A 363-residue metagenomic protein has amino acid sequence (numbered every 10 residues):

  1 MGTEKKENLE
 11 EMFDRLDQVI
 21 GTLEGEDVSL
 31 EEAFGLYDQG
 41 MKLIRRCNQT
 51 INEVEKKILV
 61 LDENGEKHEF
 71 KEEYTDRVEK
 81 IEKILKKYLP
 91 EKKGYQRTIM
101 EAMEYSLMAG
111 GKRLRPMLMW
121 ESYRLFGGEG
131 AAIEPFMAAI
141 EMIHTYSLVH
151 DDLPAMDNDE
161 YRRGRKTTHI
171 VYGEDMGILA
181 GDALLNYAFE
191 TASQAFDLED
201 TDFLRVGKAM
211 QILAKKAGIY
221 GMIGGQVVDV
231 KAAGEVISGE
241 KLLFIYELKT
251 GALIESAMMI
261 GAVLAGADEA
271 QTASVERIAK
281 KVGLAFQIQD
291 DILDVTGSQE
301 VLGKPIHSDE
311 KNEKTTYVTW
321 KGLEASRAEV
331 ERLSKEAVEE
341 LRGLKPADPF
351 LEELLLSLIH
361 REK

Functional and structural regions predicted by a protein language model:
G2-E72: Extended, charged amphipathic alpha-helical "stalk" segments
K5, K87, G128-A132: Short, charged helix-capping/linker segments at alpha-helix termini
E10, E24, E31-F34, D38-M41 (+8 more regions): Short amphipathic alpha-helical segments with heptad-repeat character
T22, V60, K87, D291-D294 (+1 more regions): The DHp (HisKA) dimerization/phosphotransfer helix of two-component histidine kinases, specifically the helical stretch
K57-V60, N64, E91, Q194 (+1 more regions): A short linear boundary/processing microfeature
E73-L89: N-terminal amphipathic/basic leader segments beginning at the initiator methionine
K80, K93-L341, P349-I359: Mg2+-dependent prenyl diphosphate-binding active-site environment of isoprenoid biosynthetic enzymes
